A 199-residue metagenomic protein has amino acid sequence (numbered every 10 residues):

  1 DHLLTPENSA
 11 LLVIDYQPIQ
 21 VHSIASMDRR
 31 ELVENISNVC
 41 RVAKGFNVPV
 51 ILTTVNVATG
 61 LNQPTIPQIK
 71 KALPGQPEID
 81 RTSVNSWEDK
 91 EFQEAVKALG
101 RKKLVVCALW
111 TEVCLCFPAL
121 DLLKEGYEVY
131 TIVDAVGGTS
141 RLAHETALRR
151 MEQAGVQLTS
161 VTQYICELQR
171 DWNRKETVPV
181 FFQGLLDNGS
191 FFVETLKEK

Functional and structural regions predicted by a protein language model:
D1-S83, A98, E128, E145-L158 (+2 more regions): Active-site acidic carboxylates
N35-N38, E91, C114-L115: Well-ordered alpha-helical segments embedded in enzymatic catalytic cores
V57-T59, V84-W87, T111-V113, V136-G138: Short, catalytically relevant binding-site loops at active-site mouths
T65, E91, F117-D121: A short acidic, amphipathic alpha-helical/loop segment
R81-E94: Short phosphate-binding loop-to-helix
V96-K102: Glycine-rich phosphate-binding loop signature in dinucleotide/nucleotide-binding domains
K103-G155: A contiguous pocket-lining binding segment that forms or flanks enzyme active sites
V133-A135, S160-Q163: Short secondary-structure boundary segments
